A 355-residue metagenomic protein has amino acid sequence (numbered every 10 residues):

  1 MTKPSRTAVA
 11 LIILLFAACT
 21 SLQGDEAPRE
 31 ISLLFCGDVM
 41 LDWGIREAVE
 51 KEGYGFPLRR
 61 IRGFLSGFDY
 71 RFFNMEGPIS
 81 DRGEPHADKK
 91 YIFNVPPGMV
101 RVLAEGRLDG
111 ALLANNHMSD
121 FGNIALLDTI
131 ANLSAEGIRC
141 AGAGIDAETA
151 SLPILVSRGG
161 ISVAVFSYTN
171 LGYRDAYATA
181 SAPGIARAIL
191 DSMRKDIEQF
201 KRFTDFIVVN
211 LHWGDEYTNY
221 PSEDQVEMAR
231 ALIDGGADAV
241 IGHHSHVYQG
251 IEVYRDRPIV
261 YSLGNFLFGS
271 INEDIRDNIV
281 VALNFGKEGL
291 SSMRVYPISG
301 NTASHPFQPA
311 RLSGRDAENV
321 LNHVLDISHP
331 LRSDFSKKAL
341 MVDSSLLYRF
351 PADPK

Functional and structural regions predicted by a protein language model:
M1-V9: Bacterial N-terminal signal peptides that target proteins for export
V9-A18: Bacterial N-terminal signal peptides
S21-K355: Acidic, metal/ion-coordinating pockets
